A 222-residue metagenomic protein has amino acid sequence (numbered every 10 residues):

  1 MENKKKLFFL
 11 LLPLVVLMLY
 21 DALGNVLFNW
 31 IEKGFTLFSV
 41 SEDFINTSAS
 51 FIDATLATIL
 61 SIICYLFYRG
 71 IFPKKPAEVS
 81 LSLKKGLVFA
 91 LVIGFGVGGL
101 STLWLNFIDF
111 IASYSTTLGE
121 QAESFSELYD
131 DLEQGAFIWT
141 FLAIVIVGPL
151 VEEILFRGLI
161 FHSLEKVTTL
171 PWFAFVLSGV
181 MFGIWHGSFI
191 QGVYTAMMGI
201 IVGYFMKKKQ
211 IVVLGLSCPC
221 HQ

Functional and structural regions predicted by a protein language model:
M1-L87, L91, F95: N-terminal, membrane-interfacial amphipathic/helix-forming hydrophobic leader that caps and precedes the first
K6-F8, V40, F44, I71-F72 (+5 more regions): Short hydrophobic/aromatic segments of transmembrane alpha-helices and their interfaces
L12-L23, F89-L105, K207-K208, G215-Q222: Hydrophobic alpha-helical membrane-insertion segments
Y20, G24, S61-R69, S101 (+5 more regions): Alpha-helical transmembrane segments of polytopic integral membrane proteins, especially the permease/helical cores
D21, A57-T58, G98, L170-P171 (+1 more regions): Transmembrane alpha-helical core positions of polytopic small-molecule transporters
L27-S39, Y68-P76, I108-T116, L155 (+7 more regions): Membrane-interfacial segments
E42-N46, K75-G148, K166: Juxtamembrane helix-loop-helix connectors linking adjacent transmembrane helices in multi-pass membrane enzymes
F137-Q222: Transmembrane helix-loop-helix hairpins at the membrane interface of multi-pass integral membrane proteins
